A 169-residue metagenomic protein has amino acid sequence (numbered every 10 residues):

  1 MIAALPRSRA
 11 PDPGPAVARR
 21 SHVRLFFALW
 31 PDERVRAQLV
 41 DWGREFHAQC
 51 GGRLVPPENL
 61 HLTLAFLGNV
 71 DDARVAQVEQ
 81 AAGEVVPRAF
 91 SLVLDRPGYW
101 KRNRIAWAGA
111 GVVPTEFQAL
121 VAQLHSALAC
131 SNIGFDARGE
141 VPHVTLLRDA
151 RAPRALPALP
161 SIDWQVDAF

Functional and structural regions predicted by a protein language model:
I2-F169: Histidine-dependent nucleotide/RNA phosphoesterase domain, centered on the 2H-phosphoesterase fold with its duplicated
